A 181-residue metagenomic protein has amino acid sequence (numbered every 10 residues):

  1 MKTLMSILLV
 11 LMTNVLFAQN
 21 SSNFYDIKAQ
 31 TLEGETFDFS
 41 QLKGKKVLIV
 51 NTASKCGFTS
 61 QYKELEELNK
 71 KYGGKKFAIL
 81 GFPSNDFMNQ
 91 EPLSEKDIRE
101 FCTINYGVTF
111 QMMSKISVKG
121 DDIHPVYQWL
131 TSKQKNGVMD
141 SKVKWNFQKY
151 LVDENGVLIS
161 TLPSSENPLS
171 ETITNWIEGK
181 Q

Functional and structural regions predicted by a protein language model:
M1-S22: Bacterial Sec-dependent N-terminal signal peptides
Q19-S40, P125: N-terminal "domain-start" segment that seeds a small globular fold
N23-F24, K96-W145: Short, internal strand/loop/helix patches that form the active-site neighborhood or redox-interaction surface
T31, N51-K55: Amphipathic alpha-helical repeat scaffolds
K45-K46, K55, T59-P83, T103-Y106: Conserved helix-turn-beta segment immediately C-terminal to the redox Cys motif in thioredoxin-like folds
K76-L93, T109-G120: Thiol-based oxidoreductase modules, predominantly thioredoxin-like and allied folds used for disulfide exchange
Q128, K133-Q181: Thiol-/selenol-based redox modules, centered on thioredoxin-like and closely related oxidoreductase domains
